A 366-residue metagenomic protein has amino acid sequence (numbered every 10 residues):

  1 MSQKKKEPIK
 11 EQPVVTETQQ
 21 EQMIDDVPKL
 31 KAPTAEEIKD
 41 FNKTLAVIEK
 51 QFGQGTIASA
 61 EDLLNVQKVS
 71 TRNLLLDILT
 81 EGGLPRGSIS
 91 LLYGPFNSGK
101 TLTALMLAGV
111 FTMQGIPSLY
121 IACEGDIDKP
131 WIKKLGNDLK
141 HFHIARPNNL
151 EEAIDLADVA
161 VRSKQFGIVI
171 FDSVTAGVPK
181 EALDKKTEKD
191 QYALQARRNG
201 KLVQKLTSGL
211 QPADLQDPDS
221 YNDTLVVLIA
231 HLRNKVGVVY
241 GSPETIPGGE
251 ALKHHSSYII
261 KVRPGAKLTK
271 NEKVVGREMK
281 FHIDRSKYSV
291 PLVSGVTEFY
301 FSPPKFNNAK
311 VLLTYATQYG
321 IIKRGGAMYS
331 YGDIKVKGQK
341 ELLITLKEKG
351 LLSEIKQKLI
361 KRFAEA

Functional and structural regions predicted by a protein language model:
S2-T56, K267-A366: C-terminal regions of RecA-like/P-loop NTPase motor modules
D25, L30, T34-F142, D158-R162: The Walker A/P-loop phosphate-binding site
I38, N42-L45, V69-N73, D77 (+8 more regions): Amphipathic alpha-helical transducer elements in NTP-driven molecular machines
I127, G177-V178, K235-V236: Catalytic P-loop NTPase motifs of RecA-like helicase/translocase cores
A160, Y192-Y319: Phosphate-binding/switch region of NTP-binding enzymes
V169-I170: Walker B beta-strand of ABC/ABC-like P-loop ATPase nucleotide-binding domains, specifically the conserved hydrophobic
S173: Walker B catalytic acidic pair
V178-K185, V239: Conserved ATPase-coupling elements of RecA-like P-loop NTPase cores
